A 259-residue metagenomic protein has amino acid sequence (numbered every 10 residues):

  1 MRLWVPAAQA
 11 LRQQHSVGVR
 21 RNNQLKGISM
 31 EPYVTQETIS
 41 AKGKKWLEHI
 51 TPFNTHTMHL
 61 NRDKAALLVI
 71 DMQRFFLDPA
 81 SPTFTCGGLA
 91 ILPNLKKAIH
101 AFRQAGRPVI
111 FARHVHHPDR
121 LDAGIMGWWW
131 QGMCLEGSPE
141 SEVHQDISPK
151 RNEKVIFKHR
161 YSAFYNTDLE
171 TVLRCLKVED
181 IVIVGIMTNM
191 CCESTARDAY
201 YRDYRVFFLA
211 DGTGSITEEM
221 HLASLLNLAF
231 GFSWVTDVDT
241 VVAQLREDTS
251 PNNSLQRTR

Functional and structural regions predicted by a protein language model:
Q14-H15, L25: Cationic, low-complexity basic patches in intrinsically disordered or flexible, solvent-exposed regions
N23-A66, K97-A105, Q131-R259: Active-site-adjacent betaalpha module
K64-F76: Acidic-leg catalytic submotif of subtilisin-like serine proteases
F75-L77, R120-M126, Q145-V155: Short, basic/glycine-rich phosphate-binding loops at helix/coil junctions that contact nucleotide phosphates
S81-F102, G106-H114: A short alpha/beta connector and helix-capping loop motif
P118-E136: Acidic/polar short surface loop at catalytic or gating sites that assists cofactor/ion binding and chemistry
